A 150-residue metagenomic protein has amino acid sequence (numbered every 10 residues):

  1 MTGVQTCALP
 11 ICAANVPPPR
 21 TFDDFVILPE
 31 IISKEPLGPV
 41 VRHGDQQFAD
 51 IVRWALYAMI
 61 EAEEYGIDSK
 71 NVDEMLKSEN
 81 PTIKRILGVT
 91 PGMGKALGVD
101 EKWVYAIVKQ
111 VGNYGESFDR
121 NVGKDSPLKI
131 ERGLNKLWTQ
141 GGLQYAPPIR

Functional and structural regions predicted by a protein language model:
T2-L9: Short, small-residue-biased leader/transition segments that mark boundaries at the very start of proteins
Q5, P17-R20, Y57, G88: Ligand-binding cleft/hinge of the Venus flytrap
T6, P36, G142: A residue-level signal for beta-strand positions that form part of recognition/binding surfaces within mature
A14-P29, E35: Ligand-binding "clamshell"
L28-K102, N113, Y145-R150: Extended ligand-binding regions for polar small-molecule ligands
V99-I130: C-terminal capping/gating helix-and-loop segments adjacent to ligand/active sites or protein-protein/ligand interfaces
R120-R150: Conserved C-terminal helix/tail region of periplasmic/extracytoplasmic solute-binding proteins
